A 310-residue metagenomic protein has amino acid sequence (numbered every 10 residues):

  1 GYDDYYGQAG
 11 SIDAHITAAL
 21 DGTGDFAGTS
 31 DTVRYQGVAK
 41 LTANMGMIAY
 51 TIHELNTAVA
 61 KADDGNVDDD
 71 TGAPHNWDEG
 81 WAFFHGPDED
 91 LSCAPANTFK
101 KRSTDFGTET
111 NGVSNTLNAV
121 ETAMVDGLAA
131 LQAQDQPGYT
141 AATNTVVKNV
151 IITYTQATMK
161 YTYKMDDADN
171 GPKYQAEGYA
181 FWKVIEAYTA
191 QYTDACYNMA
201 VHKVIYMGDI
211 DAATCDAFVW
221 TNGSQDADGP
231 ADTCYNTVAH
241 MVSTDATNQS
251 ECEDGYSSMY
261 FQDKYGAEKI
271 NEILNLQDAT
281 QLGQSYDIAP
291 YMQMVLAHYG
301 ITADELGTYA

Functional and structural regions predicted by a protein language model:
G1-Y197, S257-A310: Mature extracytoplasmic or organellar-lumen-exposed domains after removal of signal/transit peptides
D194-Y260: Extracellular/cell-surface secretome signature
